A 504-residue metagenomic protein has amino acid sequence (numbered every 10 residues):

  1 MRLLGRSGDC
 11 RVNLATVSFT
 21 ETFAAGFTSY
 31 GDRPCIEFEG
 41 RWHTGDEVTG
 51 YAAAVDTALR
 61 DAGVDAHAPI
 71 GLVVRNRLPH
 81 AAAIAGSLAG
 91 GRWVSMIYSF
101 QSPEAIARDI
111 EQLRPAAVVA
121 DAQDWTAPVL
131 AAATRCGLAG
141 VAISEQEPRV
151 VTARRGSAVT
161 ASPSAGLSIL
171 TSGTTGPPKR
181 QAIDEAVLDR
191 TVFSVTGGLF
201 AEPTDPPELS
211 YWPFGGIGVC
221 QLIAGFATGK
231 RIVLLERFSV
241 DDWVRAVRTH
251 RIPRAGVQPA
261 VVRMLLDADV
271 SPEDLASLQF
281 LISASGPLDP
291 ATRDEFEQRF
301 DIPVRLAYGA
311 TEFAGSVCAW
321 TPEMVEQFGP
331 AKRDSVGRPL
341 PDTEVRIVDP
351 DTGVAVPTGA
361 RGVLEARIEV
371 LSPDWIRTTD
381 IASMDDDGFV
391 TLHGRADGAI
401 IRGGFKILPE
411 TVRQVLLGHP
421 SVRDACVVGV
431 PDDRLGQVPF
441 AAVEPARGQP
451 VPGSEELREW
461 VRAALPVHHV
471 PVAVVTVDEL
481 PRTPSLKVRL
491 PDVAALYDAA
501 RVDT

Functional and structural regions predicted by a protein language model:
G8-V17, S144-A165, V192: Flexible, low-complexity linker/hinge segments
R11-A15, F19, D32-G63, A68-R77 (+4 more regions): Conserved AMP-binding/adenylate-forming core of the ANL superfamily
T44-D46, G166-F193: Conserved AMP-binding A3 loop
D61-A62, A85, A89-V159: Structural core segment of the AMP-binding/adenylate-forming
D189-P207, F214-R254, A268: Conserved AMP-binding/adenylation subdomain of ANL enzymes
P253-G256, D267-P330, E344: Gly/Ser/Thr-rich phosphate-binding loop
A255, I381-H469, E479: AMP-binding/adenylate-forming catalytic core of the ANL superfamily
E344-E365, M384-D387, G448-S454, R489: Conserved beta-loop-beta connector loops within the AMP-binding
